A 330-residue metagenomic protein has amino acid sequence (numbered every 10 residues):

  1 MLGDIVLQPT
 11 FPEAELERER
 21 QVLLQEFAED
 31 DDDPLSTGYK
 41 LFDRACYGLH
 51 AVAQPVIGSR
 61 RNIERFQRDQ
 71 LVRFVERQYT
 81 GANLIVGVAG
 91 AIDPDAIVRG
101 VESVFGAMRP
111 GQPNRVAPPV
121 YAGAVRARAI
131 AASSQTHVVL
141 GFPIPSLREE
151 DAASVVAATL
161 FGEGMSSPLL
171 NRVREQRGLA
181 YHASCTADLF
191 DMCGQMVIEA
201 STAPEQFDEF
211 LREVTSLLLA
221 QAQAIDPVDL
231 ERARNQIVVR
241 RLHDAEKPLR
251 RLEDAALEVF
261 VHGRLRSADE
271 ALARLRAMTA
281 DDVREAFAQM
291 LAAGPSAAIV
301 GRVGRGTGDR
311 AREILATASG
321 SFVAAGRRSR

Functional and structural regions predicted by a protein language model:
M1-P119, I144-P145, M165, E175-R330: Charge-rich, well-structured scaffold segments of protease-associated domains
P113-P168, F322-R330: His/Glu-based metal-binding/catalytic segments typifying zinc-dependent metallopeptidases
N171: Conserved PLP cofactor-binding pocket of PLP-dependent enzymes
